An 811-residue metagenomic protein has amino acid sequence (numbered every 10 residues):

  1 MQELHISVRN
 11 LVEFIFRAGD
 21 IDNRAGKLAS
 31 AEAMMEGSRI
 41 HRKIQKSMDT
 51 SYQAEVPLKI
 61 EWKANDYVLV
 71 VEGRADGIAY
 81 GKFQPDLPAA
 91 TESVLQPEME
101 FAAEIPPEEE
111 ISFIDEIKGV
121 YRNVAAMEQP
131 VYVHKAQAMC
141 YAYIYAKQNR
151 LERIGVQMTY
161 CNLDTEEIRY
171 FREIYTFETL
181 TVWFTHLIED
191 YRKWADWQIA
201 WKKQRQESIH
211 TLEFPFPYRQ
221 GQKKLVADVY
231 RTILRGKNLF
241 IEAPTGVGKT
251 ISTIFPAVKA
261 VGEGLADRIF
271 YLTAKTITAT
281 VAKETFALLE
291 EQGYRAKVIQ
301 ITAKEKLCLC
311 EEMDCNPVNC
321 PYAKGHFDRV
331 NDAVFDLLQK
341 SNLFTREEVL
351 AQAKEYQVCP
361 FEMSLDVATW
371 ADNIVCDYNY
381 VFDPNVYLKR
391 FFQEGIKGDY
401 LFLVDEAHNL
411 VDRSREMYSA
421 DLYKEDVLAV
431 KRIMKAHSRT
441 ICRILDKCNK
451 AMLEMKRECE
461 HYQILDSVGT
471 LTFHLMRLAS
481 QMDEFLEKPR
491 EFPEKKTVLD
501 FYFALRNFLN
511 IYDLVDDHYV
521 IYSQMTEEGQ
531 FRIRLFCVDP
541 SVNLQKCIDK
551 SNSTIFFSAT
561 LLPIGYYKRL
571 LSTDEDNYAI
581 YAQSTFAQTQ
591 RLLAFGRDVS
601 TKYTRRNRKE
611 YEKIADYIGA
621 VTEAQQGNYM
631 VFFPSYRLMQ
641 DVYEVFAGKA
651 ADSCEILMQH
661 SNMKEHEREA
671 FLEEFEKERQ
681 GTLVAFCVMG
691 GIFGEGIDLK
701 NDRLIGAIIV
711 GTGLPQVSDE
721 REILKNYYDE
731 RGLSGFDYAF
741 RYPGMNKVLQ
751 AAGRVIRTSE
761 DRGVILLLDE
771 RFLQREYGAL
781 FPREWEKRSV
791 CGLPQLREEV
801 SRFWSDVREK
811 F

Functional and structural regions predicted by a protein language model:
M1-P85, S93-M99: Metal-dependent nuclease catalytic cores that hydrolyze phosphodiester bonds in DNA/RNA, characterized by
D66-T181: Mg2+/Mn2+-dependent nuclease catalytic core
A200-E242, F255: Conserved pre-motif I regulatory segment
L212-E213, L265-I374, N379-F382, K450-K456 (+3 more regions): A substrate-engagement module of RecA-like helicase motors
T253, Y356-N373, D377-S480, A559-T573 (+1 more regions): Signature of the SF2 helicase/ATPase Hel1-core->accessory helical subdomain module
V349-I374, N385-F392, E484-S600, R605 (+4 more regions): A contiguous, basic/glycine-rich beta-loop/short-helix subdomain that forms a polymer-engagement track
R597-K609, Q659-L773: Conserved RecA-like P-loop NTPase helicase motor core
P634-H660: Conserved helicase motor "Helicase C" RecA-like lobe of SF1/SF2 P-loop NTPases
